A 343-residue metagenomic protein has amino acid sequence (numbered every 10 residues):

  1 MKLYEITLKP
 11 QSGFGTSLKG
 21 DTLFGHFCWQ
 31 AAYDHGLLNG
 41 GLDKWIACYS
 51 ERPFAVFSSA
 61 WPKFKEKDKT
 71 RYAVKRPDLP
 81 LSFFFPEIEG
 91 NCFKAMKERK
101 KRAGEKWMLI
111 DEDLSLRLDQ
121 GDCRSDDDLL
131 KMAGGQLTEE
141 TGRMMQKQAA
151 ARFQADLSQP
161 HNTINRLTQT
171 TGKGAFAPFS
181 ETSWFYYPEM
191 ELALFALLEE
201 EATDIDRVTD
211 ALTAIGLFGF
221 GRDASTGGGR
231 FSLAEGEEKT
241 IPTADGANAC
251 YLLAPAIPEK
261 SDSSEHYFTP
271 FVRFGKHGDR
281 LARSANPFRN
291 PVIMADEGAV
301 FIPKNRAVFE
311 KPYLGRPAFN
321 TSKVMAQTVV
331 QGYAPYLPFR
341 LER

Functional and structural regions predicted by a protein language model:
M1-R343: Conserved active-site/ligand-binding neighborhood in enzyme cores
